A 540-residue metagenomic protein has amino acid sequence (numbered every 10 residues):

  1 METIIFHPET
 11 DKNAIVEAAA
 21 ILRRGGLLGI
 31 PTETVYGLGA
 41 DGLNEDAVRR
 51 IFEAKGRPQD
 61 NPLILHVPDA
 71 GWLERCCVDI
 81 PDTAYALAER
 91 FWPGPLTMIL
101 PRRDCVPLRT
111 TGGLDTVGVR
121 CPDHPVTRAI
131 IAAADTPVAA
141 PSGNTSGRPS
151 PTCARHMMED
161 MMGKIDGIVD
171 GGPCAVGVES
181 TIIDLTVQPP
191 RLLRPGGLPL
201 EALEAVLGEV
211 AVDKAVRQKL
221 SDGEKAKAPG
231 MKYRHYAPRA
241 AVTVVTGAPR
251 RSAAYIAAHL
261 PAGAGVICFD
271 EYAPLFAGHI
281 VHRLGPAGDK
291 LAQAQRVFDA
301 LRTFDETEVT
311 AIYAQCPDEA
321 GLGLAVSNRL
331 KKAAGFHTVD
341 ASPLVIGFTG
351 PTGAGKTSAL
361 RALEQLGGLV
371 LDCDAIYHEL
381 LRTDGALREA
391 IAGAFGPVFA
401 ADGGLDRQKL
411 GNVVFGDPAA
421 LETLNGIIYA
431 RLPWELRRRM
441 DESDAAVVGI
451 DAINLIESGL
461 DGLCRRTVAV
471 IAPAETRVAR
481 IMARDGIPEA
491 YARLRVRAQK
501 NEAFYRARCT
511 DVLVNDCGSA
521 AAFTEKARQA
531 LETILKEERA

Functional and structural regions predicted by a protein language model:
M1-A341: Active-site-adjacent structural elements in enzyme catalytic cores
V16, R438-V447, D461-V470, A474-I487 (+1 more regions): NTP-dependent small-molecule kinase module
F348: Hydrophobic anchor at the beta1->P-loop junction of P-loop NTPases
P351: P-loop (Walker A) phosphate-binding loop of NTP-binding proteins
A354: ATP-binding Walker
T357: Walker A/P-loop
Q365-C373, A386: Post-Walker A helix-loop "phosphate-sensing" segment adjacent to the P-loop in P-loop NTPases
A375-V447: ATP-dependent small-molecule kinase phosphotransfer cores that center on conserved nucleotide phosphate-binding segments
